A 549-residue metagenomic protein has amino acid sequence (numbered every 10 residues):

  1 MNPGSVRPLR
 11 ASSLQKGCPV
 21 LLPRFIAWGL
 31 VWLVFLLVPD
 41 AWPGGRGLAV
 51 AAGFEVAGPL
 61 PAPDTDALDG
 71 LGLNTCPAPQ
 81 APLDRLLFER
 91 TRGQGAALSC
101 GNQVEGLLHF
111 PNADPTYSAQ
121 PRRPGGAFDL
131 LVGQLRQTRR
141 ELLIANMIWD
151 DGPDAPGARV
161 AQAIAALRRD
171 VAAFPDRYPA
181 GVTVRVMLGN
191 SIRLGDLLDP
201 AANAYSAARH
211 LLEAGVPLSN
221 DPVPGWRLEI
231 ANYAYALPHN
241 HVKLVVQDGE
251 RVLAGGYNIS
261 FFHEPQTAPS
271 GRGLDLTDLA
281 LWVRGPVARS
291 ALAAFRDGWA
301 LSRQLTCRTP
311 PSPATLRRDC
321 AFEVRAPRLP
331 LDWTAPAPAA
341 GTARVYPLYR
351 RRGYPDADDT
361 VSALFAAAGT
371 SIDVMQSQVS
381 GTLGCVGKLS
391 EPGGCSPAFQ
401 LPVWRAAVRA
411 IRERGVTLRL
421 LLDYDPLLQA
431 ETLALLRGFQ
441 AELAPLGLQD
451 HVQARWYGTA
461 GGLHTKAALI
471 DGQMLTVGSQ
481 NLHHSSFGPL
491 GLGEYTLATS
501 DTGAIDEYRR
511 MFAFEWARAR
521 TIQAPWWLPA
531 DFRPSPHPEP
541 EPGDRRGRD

Functional and structural regions predicted by a protein language model:
S5, S12-S13: Serine residues within intrinsically disordered or low-complexity segments
R7-P8, W32, Y235: Short N-terminal alpha-helical targeting/association segments
A27-D40: Bacterial N-terminal signal peptides
G44-D549: Charged, low-complexity intrinsically disordered terminal segments
